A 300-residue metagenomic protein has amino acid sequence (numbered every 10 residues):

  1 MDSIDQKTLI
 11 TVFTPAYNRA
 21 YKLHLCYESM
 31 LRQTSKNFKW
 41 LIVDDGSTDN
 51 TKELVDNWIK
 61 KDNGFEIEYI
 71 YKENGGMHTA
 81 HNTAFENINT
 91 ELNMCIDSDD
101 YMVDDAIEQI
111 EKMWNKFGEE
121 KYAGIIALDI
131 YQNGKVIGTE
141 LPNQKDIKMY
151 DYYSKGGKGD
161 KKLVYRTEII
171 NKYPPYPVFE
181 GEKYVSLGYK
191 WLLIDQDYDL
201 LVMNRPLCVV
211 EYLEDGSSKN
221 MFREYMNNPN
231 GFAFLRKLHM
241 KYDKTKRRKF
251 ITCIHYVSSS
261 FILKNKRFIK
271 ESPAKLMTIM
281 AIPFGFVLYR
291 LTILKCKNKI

Functional and structural regions predicted by a protein language model:
R19-R32: Short, well-formed alpha-helical segments that are part of the catalytic scaffolds of diverse glycosyltransferases
S29, V43-L54: A conserved acidic beta->alpha catalytic loop
F38-G46, E68-E73, D97-S98: Short beta-strand/loop segment that forms part of the nucleotide-sugar
K72-I88: Glycine-rich, basic loop-to-helix element that forms the pyrophosphate-binding segment of sugar-nucleotide handling
N93: Short aromatic/hydrophobic "clamp" motif used to bind/position activated sugar donors
D105-T139: Conserved donor NDP-sugar-binding/catalytic core segment of glycosyltransferases
K135-K219: Conserved nucleotide-sugar donor-binding catalytic segment
V210, N220-K246: Catalytic core of nucleotide-sugar-dependent glycosyltransferases
